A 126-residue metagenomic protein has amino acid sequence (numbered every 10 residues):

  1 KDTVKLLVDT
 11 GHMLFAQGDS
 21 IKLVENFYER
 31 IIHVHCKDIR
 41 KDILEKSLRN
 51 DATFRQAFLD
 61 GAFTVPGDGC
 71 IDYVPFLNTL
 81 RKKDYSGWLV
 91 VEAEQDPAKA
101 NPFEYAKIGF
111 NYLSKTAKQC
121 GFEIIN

Functional and structural regions predicted by a protein language model:
K1-N126: Histidine-acidic metal/acid-base catalytic patches
